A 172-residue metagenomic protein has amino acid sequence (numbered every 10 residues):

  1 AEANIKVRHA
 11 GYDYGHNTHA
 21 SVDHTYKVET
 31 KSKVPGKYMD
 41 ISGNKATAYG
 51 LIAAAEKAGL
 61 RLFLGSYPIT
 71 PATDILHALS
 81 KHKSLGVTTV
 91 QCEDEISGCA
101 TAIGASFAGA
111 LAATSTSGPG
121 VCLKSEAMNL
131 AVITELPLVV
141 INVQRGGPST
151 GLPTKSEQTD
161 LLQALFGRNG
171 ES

Functional and structural regions predicted by a protein language model:
E2-G167: Thiamine diphosphate
E171-S172: Active-site/ligand-binding-proximal alpha/beta "capping" segment
